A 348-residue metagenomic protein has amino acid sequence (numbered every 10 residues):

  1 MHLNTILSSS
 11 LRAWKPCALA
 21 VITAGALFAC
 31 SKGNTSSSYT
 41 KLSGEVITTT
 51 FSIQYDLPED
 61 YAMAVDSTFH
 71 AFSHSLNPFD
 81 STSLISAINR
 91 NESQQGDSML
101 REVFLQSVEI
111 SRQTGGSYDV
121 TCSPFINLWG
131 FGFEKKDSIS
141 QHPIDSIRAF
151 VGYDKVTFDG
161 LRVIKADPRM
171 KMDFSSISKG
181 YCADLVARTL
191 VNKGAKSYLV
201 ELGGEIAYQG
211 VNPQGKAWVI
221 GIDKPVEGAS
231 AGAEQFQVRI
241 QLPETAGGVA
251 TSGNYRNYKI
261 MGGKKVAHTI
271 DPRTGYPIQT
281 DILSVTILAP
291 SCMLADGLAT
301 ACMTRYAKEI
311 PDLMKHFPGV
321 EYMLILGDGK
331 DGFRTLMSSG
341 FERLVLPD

Functional and structural regions predicted by a protein language model:
H2-C17, F28-D348: Mature catalytic core of soluble alpha/beta enzymes
A24-G25: Hydrophobic membrane-insertion alpha-helices, especially the h-region of bacterial N-terminal signal peptides
